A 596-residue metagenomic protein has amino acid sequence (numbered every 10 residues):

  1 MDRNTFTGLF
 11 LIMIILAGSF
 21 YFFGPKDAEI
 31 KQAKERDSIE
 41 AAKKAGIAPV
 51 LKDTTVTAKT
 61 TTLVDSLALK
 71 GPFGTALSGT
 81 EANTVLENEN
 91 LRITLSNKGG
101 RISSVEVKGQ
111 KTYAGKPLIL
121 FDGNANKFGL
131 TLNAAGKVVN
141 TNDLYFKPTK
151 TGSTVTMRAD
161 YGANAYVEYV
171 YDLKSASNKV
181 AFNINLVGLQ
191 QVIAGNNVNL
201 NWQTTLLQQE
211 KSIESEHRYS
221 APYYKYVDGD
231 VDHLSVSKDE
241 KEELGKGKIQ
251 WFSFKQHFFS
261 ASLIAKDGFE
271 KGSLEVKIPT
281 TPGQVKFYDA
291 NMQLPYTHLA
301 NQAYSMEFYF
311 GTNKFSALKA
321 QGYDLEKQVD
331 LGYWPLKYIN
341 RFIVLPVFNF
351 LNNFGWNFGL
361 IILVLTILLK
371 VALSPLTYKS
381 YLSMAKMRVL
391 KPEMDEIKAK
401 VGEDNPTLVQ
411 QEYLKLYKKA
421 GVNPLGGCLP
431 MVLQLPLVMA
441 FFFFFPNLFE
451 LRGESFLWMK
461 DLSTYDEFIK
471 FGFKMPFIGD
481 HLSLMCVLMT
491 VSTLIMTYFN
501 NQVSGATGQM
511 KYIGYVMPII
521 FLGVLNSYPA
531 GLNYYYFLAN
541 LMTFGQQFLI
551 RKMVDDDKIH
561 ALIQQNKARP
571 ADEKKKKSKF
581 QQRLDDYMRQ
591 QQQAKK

Functional and structural regions predicted by a protein language model:
M1-T54, L95, F182-Q191, N196 (+6 more regions): Helix-loop-helix
I15, S38, V50, T62 (+3 more regions): Acidic/proline-rich low-complexity IDRs
P49-E81: Short, Gly/Pro- and small/polar-rich lid/capping loops
A76-L77, E87, S235, S483 (+1 more regions): General structural signal for secondary-structure boundaries
S78-K327: Soluble non-transmembrane domains of integral membrane proteins
